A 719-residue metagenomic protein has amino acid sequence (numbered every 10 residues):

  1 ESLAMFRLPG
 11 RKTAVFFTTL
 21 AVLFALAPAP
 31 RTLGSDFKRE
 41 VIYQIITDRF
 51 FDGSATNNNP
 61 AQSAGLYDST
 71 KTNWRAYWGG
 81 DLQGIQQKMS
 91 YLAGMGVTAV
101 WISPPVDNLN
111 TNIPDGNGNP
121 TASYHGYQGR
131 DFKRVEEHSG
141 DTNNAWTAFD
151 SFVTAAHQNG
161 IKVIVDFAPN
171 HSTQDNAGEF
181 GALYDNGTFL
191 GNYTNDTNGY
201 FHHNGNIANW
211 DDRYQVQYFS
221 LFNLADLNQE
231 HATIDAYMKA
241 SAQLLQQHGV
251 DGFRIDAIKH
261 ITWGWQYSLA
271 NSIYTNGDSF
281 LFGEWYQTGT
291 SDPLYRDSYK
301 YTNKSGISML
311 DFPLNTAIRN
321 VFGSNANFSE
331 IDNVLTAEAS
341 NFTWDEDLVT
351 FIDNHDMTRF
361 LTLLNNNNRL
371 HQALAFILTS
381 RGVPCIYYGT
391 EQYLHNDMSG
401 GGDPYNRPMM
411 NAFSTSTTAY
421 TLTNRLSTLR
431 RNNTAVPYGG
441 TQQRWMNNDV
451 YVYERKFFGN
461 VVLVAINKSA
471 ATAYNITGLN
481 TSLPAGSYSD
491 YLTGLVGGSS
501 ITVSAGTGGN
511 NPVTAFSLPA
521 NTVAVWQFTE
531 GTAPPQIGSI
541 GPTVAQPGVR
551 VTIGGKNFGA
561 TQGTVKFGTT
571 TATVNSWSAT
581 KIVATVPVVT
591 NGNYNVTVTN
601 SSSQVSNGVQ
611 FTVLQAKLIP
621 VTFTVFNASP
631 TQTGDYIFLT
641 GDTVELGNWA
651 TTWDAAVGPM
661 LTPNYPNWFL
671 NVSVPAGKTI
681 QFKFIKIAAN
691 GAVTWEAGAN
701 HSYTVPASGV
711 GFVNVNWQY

Functional and structural regions predicted by a protein language model:
G34-V41, D48-H248, Q266-L294, S298 (+3 more regions): Substrate-binding/active-site clefts of carbohydrate-active enzymes
G65, S629-T679, I687-P706: Aromatic-rich carbohydrate-binding modules that target alpha-glucans
F152-I161, H171, K239-W344, L348-F351 (+8 more regions): Active-site-proximal helices and loops of the catalytic beta/alpha 8
I466, R550-K556, T622-A628, F638-T640: Short edge beta-strand/loop segments characteristic of extracellular beta-sandwich folds
T502-G509, V513-F516, I687-Y719: Structured interaction patches on ligand/partner-binding surfaces of diverse proteins
G531-Q562, G592, S603-A616: Beta-strand/beta-sandwich contexts
P587-G592, V674-K678: Surface-exposed, short loops/turns at beta-strand junctions within beta-sandwich domains
V598-N600, K686: Conserved structural position at the C-terminal beta-strand of extracellular beta-sandwich adhesion modules
